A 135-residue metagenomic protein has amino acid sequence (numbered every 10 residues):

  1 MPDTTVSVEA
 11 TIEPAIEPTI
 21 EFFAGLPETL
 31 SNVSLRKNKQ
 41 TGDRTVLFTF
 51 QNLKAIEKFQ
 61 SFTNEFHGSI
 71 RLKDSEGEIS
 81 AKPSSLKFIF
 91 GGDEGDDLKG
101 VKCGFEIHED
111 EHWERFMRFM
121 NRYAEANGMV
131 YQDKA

Functional and structural regions predicted by a protein language model:
P2-K102, I107-A135: Long, contiguous binding/interaction regions
